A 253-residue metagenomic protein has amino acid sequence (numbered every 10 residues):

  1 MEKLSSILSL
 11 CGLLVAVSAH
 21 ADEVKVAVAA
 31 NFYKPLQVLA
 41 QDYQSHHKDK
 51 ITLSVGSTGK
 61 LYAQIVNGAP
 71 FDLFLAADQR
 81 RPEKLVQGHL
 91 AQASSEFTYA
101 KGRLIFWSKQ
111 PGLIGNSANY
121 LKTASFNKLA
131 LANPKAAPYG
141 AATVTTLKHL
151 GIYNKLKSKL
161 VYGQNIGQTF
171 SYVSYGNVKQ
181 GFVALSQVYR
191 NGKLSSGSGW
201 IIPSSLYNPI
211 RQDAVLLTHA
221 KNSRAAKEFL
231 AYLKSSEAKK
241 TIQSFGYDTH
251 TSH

Functional and structural regions predicted by a protein language model:
M1-E2: N-terminal secretory signal peptides that target proteins for export/translocation
S5-A16: Bacterial N-terminal signal peptides
A21-H46, T52-V55, G59, A63-A69 (+4 more regions): Exported/periplasmic ABC-transporter solute-binding proteins
S94: Active-site acidic carboxylates
